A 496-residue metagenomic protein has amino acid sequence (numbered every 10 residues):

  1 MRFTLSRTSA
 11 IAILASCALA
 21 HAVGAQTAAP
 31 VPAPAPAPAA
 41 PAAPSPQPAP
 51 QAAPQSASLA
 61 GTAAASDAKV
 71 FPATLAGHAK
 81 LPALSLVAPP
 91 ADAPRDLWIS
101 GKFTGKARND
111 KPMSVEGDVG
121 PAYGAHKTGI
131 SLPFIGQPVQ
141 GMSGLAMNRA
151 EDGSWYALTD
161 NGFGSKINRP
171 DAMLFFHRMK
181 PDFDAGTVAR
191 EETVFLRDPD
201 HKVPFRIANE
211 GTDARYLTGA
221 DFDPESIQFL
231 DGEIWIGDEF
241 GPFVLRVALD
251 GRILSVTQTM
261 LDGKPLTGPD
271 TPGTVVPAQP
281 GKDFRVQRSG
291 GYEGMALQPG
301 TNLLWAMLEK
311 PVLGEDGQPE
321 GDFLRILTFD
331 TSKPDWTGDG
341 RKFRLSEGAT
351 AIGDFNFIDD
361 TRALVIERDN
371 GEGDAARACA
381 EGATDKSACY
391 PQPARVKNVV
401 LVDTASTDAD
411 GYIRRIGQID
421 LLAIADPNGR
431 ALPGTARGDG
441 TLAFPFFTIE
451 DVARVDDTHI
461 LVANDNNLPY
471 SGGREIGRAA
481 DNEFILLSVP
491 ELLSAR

Functional and structural regions predicted by a protein language model:
R2-G24: Gram-negative bacterial Sec-dependent N-terminal signal peptides
A29-R496: Sequence/structural signature of beta-propeller domains
